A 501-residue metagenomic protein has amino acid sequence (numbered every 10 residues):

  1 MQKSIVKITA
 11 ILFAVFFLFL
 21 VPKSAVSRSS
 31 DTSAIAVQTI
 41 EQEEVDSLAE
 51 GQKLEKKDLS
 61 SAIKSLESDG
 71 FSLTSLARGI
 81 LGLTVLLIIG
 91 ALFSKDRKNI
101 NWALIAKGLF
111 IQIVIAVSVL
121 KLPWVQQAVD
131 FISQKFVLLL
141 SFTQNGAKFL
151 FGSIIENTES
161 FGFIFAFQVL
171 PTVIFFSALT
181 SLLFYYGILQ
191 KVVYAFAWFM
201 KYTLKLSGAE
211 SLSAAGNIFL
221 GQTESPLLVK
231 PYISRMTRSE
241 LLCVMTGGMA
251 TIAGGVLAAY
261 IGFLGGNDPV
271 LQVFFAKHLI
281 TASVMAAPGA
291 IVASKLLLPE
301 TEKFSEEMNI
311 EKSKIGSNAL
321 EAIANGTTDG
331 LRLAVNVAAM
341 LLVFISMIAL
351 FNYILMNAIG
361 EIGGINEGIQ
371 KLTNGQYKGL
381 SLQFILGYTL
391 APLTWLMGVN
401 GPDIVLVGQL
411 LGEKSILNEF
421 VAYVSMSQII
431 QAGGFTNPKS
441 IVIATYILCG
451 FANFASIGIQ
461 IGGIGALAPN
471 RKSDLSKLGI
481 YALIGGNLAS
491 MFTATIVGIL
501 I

Functional and structural regions predicted by a protein language model:
M1-A166, E321-A324, L341-A349, A468-I501: N-terminal alpha-helical transmembrane segments of multi-pass membrane transport and channel/translocase proteins
F71-T84, Q168, L380-S381, A444-N453: Structural signature of hydrophobic alpha-helical transmembrane segments
G82, V125, F142, G187-L189 (+2 more regions): Short, membrane-interfacial amphipathic segments enriched in basic
F142-L206: Hydrophobic alpha-helical hairpins/lids featuring a short glycine-rich hinge
V193-L228, E302-A322, G363-L372, L382-L386 (+2 more regions): Juxtamembrane inter-helical linkers in multi-pass membrane proteins
Y202-L264, A319, G408-I496: Alpha-helical membrane segments and immediately flanking helix-loop junctions that form or couple to the substrate/ion
V284-L333: Long, contiguous bundles of hydrophobic transmembrane helices that form the permeation core of multi-pass
T328-I430: Transmembrane helical segments that form the transport core of multi-pass membrane transport proteins
